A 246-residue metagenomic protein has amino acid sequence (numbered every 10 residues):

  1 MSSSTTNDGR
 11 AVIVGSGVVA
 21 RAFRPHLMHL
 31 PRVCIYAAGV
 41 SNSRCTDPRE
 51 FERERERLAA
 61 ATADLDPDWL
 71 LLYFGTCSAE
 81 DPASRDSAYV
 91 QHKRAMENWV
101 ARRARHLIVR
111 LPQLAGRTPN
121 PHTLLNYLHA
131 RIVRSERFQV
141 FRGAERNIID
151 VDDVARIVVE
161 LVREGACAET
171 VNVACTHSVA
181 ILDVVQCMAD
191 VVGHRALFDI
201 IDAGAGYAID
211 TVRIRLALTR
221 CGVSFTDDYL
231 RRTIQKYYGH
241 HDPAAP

Functional and structural regions predicted by a protein language model:
S2-L30: Canonical Rossmann dinucleotide-binding motif of NAD(H)/NADP(H)-dependent dehydrogenases/reductases, specifically
S2-S3, S224-P246: Amphipathic terminal alpha-helices
P25-D68, Y73-S84: NAD(P)H-binding glycine-rich loop region in Rossmannoid oxidoreductase-like domains and their noncatalytic homologs
Y36, L70-G75, L107-Q113, N147 (+1 more regions): Structural signature of the Rossmann-like NAD(P)-dependent dehydrogenase/reductase core
E52-A60, T76-G116, N120: Catalytic helix-loop patch of NAD(P)-dependent Rossmann-fold dehydrogenases
A101-I108, P112-R146, V151-D153: NAD(P)-dependent short-chain dehydrogenase/reductase
L128, I157, E164-R213, D242-P246: Mid/C-terminal beta-alpha module of Rossmann-like enzyme folds, strongest in SDR-family dehydrogenases/epimerases
D152-R163, R231, Q235: Amphipathic alpha-helical segments that line or abut small-molecule/effector binding pockets and mediate allosteric
